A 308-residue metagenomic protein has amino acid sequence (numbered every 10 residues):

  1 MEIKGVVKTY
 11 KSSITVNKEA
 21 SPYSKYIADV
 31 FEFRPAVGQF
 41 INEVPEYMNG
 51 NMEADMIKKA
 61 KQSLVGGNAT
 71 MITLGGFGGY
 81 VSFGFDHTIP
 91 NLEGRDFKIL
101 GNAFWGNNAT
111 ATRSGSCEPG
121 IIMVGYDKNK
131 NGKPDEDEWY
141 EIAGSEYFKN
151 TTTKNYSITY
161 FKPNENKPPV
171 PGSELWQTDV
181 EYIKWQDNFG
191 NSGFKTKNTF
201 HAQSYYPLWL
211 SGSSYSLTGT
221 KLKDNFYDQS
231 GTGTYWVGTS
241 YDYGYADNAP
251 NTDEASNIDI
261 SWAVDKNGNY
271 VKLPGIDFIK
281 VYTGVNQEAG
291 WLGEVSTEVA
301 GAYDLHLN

Functional and structural regions predicted by a protein language model:
E2-I3, V281: Conserved structural position at the C-terminal beta-strand of extracellular beta-sandwich adhesion modules
G5-V6, G132, G190, G268: Intrinsic-disorder/low-complexity loop/linker signature
V6-S12: Extracellular and select intracellular beta-sandwich modules with Ser/Thr-enriched, small-residue motifs on
T15-E118, A143-N308: A domain-level signal for the mature, folded cores of soluble proteins
A109-G115, K128-E138: Acidic, glycine-anchored loop motifs typical of Ca2+
M123-D127: Predominantly extracellular/luminal cell-surface or secreted proteins
